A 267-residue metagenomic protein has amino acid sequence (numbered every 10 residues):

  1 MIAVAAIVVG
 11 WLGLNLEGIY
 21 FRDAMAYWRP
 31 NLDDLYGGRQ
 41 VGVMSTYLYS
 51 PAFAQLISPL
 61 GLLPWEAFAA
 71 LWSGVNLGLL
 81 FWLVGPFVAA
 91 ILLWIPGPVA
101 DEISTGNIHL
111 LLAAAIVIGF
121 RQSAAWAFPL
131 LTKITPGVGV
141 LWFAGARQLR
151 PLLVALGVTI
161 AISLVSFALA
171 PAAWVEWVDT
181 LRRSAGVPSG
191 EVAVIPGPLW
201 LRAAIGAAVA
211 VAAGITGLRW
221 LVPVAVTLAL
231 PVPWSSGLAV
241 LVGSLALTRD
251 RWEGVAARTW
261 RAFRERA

Functional and structural regions predicted by a protein language model:
M1-Q122, G145-A267: Primarily membrane-embedded glycan-assembly and transfer machineries that use lipid-linked glycans
W126-A144, P231-G237: Transmembrane helices and adjacent periplasmic/lumenal helix-loop junctions of polyprenol-phosphate-dependent
